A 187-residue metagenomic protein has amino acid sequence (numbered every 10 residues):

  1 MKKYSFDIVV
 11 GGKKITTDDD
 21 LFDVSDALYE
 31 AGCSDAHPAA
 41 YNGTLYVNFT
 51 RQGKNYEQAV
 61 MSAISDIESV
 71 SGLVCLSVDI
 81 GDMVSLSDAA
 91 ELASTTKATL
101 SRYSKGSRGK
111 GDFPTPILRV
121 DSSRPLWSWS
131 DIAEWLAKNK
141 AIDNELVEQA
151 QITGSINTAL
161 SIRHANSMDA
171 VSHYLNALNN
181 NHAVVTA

Functional and structural regions predicted by a protein language model:
M1-K14: Short glycine-/aliphatic-rich beta-strand segments at the starts of folded cytosolic domains
K13-S34: Short amphipathic alpha-helix segments
I15, Q52-Y56, S130-D131: Helix N-cap motif at beta-to-alpha junctions
S34-E68: Short, intrinsically disordered low-complexity segments
G53-K54, S65-M83: Short basic alpha-helical hairpin corresponding to helix-turn-helix/winged-helix-like nucleic-acid-binding
D79-K105: Polyanion-binding surface elements
T95-R124: Major-groove DNA-recognition helix of helix-turn-helix-type DNA-binding domains
W129-V185: A short, Lys/Arg-enriched interface patch at domain edges and termini
